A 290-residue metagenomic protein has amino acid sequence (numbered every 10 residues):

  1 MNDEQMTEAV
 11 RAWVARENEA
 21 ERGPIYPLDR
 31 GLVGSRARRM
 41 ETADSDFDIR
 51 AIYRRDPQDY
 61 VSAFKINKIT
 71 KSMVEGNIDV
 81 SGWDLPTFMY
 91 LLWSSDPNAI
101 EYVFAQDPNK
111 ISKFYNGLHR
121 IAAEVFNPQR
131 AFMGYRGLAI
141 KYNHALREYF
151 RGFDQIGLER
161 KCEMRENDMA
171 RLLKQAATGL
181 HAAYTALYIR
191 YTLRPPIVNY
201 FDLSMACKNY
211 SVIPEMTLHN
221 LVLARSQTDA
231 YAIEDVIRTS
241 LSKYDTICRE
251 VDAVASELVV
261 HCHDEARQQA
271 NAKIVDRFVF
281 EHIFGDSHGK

Functional and structural regions predicted by a protein language model:
M1-G31: Helical scaffold of the NTase/Pol beta-like nucleotidyltransferase catalytic core
D3, T7, S45, I78 (+1 more regions): Flexible, glycine- and charge-enriched loops at secondary-structure boundaries
M6, R130-Y135, A139-N143, I197-K290: Structured mid-to-C-terminal alpha-helical surface segments
A20-P24, R39-T42, M169: A general structural signal for short secondary-structure junctions and capping/turn motifs
L28, F47, A177: Residue-level detector of short, conserved catalytic/binding motifs and their immediate flanks
G31-V33, G82: Short hydrophobic/aromatic segments of transmembrane alpha-helices and their interfaces
G34-I78: Catalytic metal-binding acidic patch
I69-L187, Y191-T228: Conserved NTP/Mg2+-binding pocket subregion across the NTase superfamily
